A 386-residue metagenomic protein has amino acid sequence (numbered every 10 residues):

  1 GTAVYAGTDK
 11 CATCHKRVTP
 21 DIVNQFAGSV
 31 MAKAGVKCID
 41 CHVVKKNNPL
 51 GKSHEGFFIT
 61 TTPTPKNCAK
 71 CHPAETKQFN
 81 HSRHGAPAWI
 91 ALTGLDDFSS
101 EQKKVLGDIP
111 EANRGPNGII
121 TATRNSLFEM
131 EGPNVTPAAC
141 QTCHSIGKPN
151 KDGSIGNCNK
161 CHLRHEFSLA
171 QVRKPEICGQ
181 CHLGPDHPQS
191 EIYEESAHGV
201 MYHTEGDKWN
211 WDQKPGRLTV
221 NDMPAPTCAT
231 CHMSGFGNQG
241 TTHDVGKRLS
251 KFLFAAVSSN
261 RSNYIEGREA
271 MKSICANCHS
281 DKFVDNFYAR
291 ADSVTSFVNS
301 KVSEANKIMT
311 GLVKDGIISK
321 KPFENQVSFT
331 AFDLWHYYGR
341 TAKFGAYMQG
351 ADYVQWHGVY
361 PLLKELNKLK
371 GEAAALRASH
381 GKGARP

Functional and structural regions predicted by a protein language model:
G1-P386: Short sequence/structural segments immediately N-terminal
